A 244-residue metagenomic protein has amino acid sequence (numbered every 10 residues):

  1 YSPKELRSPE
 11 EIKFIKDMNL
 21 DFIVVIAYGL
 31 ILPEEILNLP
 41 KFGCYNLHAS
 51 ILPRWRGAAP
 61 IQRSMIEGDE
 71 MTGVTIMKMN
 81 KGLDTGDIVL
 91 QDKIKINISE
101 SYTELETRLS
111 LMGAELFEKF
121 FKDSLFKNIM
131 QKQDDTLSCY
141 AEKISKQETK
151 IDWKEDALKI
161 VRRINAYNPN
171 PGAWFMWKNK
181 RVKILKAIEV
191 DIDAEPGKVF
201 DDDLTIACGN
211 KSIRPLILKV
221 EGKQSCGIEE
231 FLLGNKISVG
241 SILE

Functional and structural regions predicted by a protein language model:
Y1-P169, K211-R214, V220-G222: One-carbon transfer enzymes
K154-E244: An anion-binding loop in the catalytic cleft
